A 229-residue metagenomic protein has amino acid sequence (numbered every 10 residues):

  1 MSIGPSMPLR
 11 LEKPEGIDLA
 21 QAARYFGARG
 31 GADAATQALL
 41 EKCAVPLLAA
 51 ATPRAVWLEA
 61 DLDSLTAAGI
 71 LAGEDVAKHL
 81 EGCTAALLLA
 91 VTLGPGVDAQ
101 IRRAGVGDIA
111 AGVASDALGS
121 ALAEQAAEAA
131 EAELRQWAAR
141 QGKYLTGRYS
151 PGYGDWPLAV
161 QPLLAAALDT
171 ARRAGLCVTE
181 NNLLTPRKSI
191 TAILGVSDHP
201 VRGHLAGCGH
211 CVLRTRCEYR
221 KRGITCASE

Functional and structural regions predicted by a protein language model:
M1-G112: Active-site helix-to-loop segments that bind/position phosphate- or nucleotide-bearing substrates and donors across
A34, E74-K78, H210, T215-R216 (+1 more regions): Metal/cofactor-centered catalytic core regions of large enzymes
A35-A38, K42, A121, Q125 (+3 more regions): Conserved active-site and cofactor/substrate-binding residues in soluble primary-metabolism enzymes
V45-T52, R135, A139, D169 (+1 more regions): Generic secondary-structure signature for well-ordered alpha-helical cores
C83-G147: Conserved mixed alpha/beta catalytic, RNA-binding, or beta-rich assembly cores of soluble enzyme, regulatory
I101-R102, K221-G223: Short conserved micro-motifs at the rims of enzyme active sites and ligand-binding pockets
Q141-Y219: Short terminal or interdomain "cap/linker" segment that borders an active site or interface and mediates
I224-E229: Short cysteine/histidine-rich metal-coordination sites, predominantly Zn2+-binding motifs
